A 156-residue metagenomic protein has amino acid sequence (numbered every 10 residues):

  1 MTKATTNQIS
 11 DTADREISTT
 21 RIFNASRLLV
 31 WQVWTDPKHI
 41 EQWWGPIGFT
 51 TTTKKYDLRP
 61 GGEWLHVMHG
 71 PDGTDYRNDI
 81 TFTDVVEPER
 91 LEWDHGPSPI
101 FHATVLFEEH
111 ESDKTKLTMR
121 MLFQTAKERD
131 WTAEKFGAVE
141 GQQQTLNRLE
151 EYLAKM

Functional and structural regions predicted by a protein language model:
M1-T50: Hydrophobic ligand-binding cavity/cleft-lining segments
D14-T20, R27, T51, E63 (+4 more regions): Intrinsic-disorder/low-complexity, polar/charged segments enriched in Ser/Thr/Lys/Arg/Asp/Glu/Gln
S18-T19, K38-D75: Short beta-edge strand/loop motif at the mouth of beta-sheet-based domains
T20, E92-Q144: Beta-strand/loop substructures that line and gate deep hydrophobic ligand-binding cavities in soluble
R27-L28, L58-R59, T83-E89, F107-K116: A short, structured loop/turn motif at beta-sheet edges
V30-V33, I40, W64, F82 (+4 more regions): Hydrophobic pocket/interface hotspot
L65-W93: Helix-adjacent hinge/juxtasegments
Y152-M156: Short, highly charged C-terminal tails/helix-capping segments
